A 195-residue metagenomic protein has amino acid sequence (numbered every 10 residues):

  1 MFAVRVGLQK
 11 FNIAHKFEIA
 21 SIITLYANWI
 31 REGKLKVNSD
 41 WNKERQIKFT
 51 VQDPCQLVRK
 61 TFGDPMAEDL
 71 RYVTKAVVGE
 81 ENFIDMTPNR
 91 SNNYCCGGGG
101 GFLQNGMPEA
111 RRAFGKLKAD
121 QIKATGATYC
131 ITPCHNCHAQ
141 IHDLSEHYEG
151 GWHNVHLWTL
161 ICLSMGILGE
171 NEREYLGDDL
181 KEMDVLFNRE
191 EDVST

Functional and structural regions predicted by a protein language model:
M1-T195: Iron-sulfur cluster-binding electron-transfer modules in prokaryotic oxidoreductases
